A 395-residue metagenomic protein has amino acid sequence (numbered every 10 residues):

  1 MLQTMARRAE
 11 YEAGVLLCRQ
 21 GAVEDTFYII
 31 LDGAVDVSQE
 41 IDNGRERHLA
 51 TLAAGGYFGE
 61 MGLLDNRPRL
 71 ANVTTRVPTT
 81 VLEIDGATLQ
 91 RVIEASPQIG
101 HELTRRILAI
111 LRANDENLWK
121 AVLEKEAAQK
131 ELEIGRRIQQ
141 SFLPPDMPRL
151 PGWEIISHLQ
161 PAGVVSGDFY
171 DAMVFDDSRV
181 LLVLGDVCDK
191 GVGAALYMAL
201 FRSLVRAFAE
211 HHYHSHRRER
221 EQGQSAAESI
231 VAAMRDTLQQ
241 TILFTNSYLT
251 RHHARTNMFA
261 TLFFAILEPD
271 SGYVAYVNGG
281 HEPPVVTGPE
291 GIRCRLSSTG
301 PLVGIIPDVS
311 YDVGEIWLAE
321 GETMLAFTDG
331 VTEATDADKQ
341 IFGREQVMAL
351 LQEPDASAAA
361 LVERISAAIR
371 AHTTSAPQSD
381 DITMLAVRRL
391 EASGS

Functional and structural regions predicted by a protein language model:
M1, R69, A87-K120, V231: A small-molecule sensor/coupling module
M1-R45, V164: Regulatory nucleotide-sensing modules
R7, L16, A34-Q39, Y57 (+3 more regions): Short beta-strand segments in beta-sandwich/barrel cores
E12-A13, L31-D32, A53, V77 (+3 more regions): A cytosolic small-molecule/anion-sensing beta-strand core signal
A22, K120-L325, T374-S395: … and, occasionally, acidic/histidine-rich disordered N-termini of signaling adaptors
V37-S38, E60, A71-T75, V92 (+1 more regions): Short beta-strand His + acidic residue motifs that chelate non-heme Fe in jelly-roll/DSBH and cupin folds
N43-F58, L318: Short acidic-glycine-tyrosine-enriched beta hairpin
L64-A87, Q98: Ligand-binding loop in jelly-roll beta-barrel domains
